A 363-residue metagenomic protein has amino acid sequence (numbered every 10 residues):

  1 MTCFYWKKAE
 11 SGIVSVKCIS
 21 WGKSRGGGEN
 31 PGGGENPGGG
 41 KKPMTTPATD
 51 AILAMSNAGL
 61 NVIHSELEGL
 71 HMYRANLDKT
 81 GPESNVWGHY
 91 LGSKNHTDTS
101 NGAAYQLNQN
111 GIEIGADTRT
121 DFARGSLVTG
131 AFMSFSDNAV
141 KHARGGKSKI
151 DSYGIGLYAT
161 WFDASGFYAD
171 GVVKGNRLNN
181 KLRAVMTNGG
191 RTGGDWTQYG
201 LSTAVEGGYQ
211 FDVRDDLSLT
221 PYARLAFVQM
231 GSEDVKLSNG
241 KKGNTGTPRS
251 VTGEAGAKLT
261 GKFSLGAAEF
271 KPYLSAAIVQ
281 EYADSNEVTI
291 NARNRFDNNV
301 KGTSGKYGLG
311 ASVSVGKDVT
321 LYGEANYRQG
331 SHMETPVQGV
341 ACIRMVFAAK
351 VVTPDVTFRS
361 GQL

Functional and structural regions predicted by a protein language model:
M1-S56: Extracellular/surface-exposed low-complexity segments
G40-N57, H71, T80-L363: Membrane translocator/pore-forming domains, dominated by Gram-negative outer-membrane beta-barrels
